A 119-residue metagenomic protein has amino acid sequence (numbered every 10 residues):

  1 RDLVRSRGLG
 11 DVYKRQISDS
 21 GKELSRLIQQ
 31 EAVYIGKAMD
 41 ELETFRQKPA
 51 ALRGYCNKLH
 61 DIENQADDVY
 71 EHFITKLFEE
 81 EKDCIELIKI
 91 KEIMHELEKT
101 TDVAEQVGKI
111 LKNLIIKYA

Functional and structural regions predicted by a protein language model:
D2-Y13: Single conserved hydrophobic/aromatic residue that forms the stacking wall/gate of nucleotide- or nucleobase-binding
G8-G10, G21, G36, G54 (+1 more regions): Residue-identity detector for glycine
V12, I17-E23, A50, L114-A119: A broadly tuned preference for mixed-charge, low-complexity surface segments
K14-R46: Long, non-coiled-coil amphipathic alpha-helical linker/lever segments that couple catalytic cores to other domains
T44-A119: Long amphipathic all-alpha helical oligomerization modules
